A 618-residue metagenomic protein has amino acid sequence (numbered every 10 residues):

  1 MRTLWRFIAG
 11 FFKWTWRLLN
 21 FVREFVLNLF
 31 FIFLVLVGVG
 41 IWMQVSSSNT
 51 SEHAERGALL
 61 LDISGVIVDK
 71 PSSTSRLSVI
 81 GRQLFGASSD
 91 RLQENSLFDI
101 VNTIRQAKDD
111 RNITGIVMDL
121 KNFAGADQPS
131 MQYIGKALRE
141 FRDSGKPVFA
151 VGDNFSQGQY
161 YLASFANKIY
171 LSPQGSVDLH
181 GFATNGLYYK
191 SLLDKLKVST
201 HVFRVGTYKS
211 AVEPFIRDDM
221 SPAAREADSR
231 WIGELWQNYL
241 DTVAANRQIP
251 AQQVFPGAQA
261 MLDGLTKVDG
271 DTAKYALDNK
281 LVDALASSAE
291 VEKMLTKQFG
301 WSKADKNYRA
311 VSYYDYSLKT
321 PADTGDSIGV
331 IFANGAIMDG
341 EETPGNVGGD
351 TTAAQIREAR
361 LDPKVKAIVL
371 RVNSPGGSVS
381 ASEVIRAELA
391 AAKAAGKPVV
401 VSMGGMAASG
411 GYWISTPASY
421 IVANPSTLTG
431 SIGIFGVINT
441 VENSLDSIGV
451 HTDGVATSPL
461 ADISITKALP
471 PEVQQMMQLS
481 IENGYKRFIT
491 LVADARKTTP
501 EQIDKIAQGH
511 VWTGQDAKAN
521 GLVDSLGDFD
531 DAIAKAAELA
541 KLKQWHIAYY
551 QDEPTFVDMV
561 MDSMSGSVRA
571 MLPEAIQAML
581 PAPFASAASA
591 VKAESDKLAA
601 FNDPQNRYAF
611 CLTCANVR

Functional and structural regions predicted by a protein language model:
M1-V22: N-terminal Lys/Arg-rich, disordered targeting/topogenic segments
R2, D323-K364, D552-R618: Intrinsic disorder and flexible/low-complexity segments
R23-W42: Hydrophobic membrane-insertion alpha-helices, especially the h-region of bacterial N-terminal signal peptides
G40-E55: Aromatic-capped interface at the extracytoplasmic side of an N-terminal signal-anchor transmembrane helix
E52, L59-G186, K195, T320-S444: Cleft-lining beta-strand/loop regions that shape enzyme active-site pockets
G186, K190-M294, E442-A540, Q544 (+1 more regions): Charged, glycine-interspersed solvent-exposed loop segments at helix/strand-loop junctions that cap or gate access
V291-V330, I385, K543, D562: Extracytoplasmic and endomembrane cell-envelope/extracellular-matrix remodeling and assembly machinery
D531-S563: C-terminal intrinsically disordered, low-complexity extensions immediately downstream of enzyme catalytic cores
